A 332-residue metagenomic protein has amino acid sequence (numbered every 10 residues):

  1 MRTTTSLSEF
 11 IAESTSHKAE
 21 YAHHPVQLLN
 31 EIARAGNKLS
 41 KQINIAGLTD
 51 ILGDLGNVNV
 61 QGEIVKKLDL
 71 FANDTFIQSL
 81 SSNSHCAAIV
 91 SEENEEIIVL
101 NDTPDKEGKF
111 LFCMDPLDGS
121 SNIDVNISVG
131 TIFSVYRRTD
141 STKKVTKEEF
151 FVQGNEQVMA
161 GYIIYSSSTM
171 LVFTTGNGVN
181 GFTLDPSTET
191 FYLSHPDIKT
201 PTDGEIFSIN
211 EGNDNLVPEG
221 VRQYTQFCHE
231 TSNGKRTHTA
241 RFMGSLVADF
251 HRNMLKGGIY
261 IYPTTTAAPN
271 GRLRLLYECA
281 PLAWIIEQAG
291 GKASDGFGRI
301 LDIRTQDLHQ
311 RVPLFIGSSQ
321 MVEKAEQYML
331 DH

Functional and structural regions predicted by a protein language model:
M1-D50, N57-N59, L70-H332: IMPase-like, lithium-sensitive Mg2+-dependent phosphomonoesterase catalytic core
E63-K66: Alpha-helical scaffold segments that form or flank carboxylate-/histidine-based iron centers
